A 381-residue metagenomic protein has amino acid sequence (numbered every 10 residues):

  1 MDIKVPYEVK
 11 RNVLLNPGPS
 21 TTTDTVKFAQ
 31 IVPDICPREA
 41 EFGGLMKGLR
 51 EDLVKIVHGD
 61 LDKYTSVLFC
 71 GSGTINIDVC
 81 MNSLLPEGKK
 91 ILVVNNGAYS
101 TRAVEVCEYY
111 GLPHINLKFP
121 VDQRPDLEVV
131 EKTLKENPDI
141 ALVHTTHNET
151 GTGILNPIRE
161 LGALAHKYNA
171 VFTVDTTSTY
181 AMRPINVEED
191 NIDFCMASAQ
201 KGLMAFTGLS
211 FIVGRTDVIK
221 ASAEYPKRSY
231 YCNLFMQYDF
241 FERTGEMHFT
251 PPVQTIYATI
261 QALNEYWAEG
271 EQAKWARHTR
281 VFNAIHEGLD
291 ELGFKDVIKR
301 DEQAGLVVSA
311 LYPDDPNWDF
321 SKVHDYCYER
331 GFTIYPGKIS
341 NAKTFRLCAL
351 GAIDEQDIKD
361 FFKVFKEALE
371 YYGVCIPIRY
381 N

Functional and structural regions predicted by a protein language model:
M1-A40: N-terminal "arm"/small-domain region of PLP-dependent enzymes with the aminotransferase-like
T21-T22, Q200-E287: Active-site C-terminal subdomain of aminotransferase-like
A29-V79, S83, A98, R102-V106: Conserved N-terminal alpha-helix of the aminotransferase class I/II PLP-enzyme fold
I75, S83-D139: PLP-dependent aminotransferase-like
P125-A181, F194: Active-site phosphate-binding strand-loop segment of PLP-dependent enzymes
E188-Q200: Conserved active-site segment immediately N-terminal to the catalytic lysine that forms the internal aldimine
K295-Y326: Conserved PLP-binding catalytic core of the aspartate aminotransferase-like
K343-N381: PLP-dependent enzyme catalytic core of the Aspartate aminotransferase-like
